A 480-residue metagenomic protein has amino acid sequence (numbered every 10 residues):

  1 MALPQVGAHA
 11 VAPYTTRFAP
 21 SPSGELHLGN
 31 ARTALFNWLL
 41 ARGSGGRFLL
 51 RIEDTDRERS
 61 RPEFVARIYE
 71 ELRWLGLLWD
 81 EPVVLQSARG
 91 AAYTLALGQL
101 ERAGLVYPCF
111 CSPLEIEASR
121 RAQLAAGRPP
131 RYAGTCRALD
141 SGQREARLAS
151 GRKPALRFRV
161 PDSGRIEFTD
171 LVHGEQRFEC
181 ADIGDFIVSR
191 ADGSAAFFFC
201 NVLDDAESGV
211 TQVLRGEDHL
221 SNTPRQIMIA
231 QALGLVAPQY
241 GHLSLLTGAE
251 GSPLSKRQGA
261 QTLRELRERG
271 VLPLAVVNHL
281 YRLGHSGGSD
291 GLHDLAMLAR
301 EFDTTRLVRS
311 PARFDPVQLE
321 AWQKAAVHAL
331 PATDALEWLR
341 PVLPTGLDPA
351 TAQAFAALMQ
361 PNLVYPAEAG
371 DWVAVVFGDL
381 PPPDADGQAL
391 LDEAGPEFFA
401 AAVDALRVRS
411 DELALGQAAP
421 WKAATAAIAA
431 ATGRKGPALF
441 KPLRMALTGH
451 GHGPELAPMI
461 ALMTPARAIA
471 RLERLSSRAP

Functional and structural regions predicted by a protein language model:
A2-A126, S194, N222-L235, A275: N-terminal Rossmann-like or analogous alpha/beta NTP/dinucleotide-binding catalytic cores that position adenine
P13-F18, L263, A296-F302, E337-L343 (+3 more regions): Short amphipathic alpha-helical segments and their helix-coil junctions
R17-P22, L50-D54, S208-V213, A426 (+1 more regions): Glycine- and acidic
R57, S112, L235-P382, T448-P480: Catalytic adenosine-cofactor/nucleotide-binding cores of aminoacyl-tRNA synthetases and other
P108, L114-H242, G248-L254, T262 (+1 more regions): Active-site cores that bind ATP or allylic diphosphates and position pyrophosphate for catalysis
Q353-A419, A423: Aromatic-anchored, charged helix-turn/loop surface patch used as a conserved interaction hotspot
A418-L462: Helix-rich, typically C-terminal accessory recognition domains appended to large enzymatic cores
